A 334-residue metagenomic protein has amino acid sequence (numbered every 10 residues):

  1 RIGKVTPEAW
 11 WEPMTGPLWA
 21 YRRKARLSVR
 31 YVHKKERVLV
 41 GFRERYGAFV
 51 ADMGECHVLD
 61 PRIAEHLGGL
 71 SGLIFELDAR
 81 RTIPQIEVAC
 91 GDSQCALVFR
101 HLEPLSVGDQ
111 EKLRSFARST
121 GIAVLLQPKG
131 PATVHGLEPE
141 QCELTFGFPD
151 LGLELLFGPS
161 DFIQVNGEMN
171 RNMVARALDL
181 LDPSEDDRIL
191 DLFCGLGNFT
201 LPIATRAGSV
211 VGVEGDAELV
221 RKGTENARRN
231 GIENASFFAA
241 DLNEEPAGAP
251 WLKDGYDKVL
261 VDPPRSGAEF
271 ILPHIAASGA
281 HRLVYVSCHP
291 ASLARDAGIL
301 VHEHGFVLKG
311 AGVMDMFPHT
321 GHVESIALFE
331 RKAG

Functional and structural regions predicted by a protein language model:
R1-I83, D92: Extended interfacial segments that mediate partner engagement and assembly in macromolecular machines
S28-V32, R100-L102, E330-K332: Solvent-exposed residues in well-ordered beta-strands and their adjoining turns, especially edge/terminal strands
C56, V98-V107: A short interface-forming secondary-structure element
S93-A96, G321-V323: Conserved loop-to-beta-strand segment in the C-terminal subdomain of adenylate-forming
P104-G334: Rossmann-like S-adenosyl-L-methionine
